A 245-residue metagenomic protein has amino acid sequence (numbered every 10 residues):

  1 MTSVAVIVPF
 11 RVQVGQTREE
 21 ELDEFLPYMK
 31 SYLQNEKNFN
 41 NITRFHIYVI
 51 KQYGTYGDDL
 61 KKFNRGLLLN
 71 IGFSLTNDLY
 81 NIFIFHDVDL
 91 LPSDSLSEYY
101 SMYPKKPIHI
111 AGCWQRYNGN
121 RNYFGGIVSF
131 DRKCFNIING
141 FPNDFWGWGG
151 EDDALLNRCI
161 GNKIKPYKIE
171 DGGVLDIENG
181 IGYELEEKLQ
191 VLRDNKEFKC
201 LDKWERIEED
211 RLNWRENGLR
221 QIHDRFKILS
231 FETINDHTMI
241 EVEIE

Functional and structural regions predicted by a protein language model:
T2-V8, M29, H46-Y48, G72: Hydrophobic targeting segments
A5-R18: A conserved hydrophobic helix/loop-capping motif in glycosyltransferases and polysaccharide synthases
Q13, E21-I42: Short, acidic, metal-binding catalytic loop of nucleotide-sugar glycosyltransferases
F25, D144-G147, D153-E245: C-terminal catalytic/acceptor-binding lobe
N38-Y80, Q115: Active-site-proximal specificity loops/subdomain of glycosyltransferases
L79-S93: Short beta-strand-to-loop acidic/aromatic patch adjacent to the donor-nucleotide binding site
D94-Y117: Conserved donor-nucleotide/metal-binding helix-loop-beta segment in metal-dependent transferases, i.e., the alpha-helix
C113-F130, I137, G147: A recurrent flexible, glycine/aromatic-enriched loop bordering the glycosyltransferase active site that acts as
